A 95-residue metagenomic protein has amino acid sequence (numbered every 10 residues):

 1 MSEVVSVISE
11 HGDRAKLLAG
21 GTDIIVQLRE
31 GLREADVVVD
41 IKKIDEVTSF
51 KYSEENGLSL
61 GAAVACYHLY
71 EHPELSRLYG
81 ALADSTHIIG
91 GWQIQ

Functional and structural regions predicted by a protein language model:
M1-Q95: C-terminal structural segment of proteins
